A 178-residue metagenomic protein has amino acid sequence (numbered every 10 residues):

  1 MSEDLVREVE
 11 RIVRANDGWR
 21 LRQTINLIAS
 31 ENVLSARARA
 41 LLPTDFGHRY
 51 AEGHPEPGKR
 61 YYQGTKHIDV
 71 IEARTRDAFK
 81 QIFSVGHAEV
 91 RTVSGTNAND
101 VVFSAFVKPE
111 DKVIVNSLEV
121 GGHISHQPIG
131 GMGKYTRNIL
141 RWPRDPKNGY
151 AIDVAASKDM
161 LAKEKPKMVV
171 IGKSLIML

Functional and structural regions predicted by a protein language model:
M1-K59: N-terminal "arm"/small-domain region of PLP-dependent enzymes with the aminotransferase-like
R7-R14, A40, F79, Y150-L161: Structured alpha-helical segments in the cores of large, soluble enzyme domains
V33, V93-N97, V120-G121, G172-L178: Gly/Ser/Thr-rich loops at beta-strand to alpha-helix junctions that form or flank small-molecule/cofactor-binding
A38, F79, A98-F106: Buried hydrophobic packing segments
Y50-N97: Conserved N-terminal alpha-helix of the aminotransferase class I/II PLP-enzyme fold
V107-H123: Conserved PLP-anchoring active-site segment centered on the Schiff-base-forming lysine
Q127-L178: PLP-dependent aminotransferase-class I/II
